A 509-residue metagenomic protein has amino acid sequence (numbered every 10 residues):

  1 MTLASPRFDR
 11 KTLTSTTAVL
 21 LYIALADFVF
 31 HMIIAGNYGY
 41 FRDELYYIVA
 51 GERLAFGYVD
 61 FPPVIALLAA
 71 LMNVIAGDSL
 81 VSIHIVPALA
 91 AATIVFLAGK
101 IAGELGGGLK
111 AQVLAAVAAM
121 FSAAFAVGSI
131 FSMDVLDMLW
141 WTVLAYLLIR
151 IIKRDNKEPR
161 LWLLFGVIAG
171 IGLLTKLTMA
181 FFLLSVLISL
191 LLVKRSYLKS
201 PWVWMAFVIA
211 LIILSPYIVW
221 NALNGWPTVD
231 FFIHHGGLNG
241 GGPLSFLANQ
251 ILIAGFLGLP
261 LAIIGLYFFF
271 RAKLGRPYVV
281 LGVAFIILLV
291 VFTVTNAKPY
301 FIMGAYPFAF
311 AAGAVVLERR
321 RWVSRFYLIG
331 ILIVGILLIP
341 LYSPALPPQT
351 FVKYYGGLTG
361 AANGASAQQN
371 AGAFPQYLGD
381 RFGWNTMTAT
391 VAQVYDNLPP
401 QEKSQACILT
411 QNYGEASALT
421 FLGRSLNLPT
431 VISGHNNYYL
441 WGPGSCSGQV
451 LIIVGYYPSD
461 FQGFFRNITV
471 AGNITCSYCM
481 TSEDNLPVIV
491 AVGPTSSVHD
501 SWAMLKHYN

Functional and structural regions predicted by a protein language model:
T16-L20, A98-F121, L139: Transmembrane-helix signature of polytopic, membrane-embedded enzymes that assemble or transfer cell-envelope glycans
L21, I85-G106, V143, L147: Transmembrane-helix motifs of polytopic, lipid-linked glycan transferases
A24, A115-S122, A169, L173 (+1 more regions): Short helix- or helix-capping micro-motifs that position conserved polar/aromatic residues at function-defining sites
E52, L97, D137-R154, L164-A169: Specific aromatic-rich, kink-prone transmembrane helix
R53, R160-K176, L187-I188, A210-L211 (+1 more regions): Membrane-interface alpha helices of multi-pass inner-membrane proteins
G103-G106, L144-L161, G265-L274: Membrane-interface transmembrane helices that cradle and orient dolichyl/undecaprenyl
S129-D137: Short acidic/glycine- and proline-prone juxtamembrane loop motifs at membrane-interface regions of multi-pass membrane
I171, A180-Y278, F292, I339-A345: Transmembrane-lumen/periplasm boundary regions of multi-pass, lipid-linked membrane glycan transferases
